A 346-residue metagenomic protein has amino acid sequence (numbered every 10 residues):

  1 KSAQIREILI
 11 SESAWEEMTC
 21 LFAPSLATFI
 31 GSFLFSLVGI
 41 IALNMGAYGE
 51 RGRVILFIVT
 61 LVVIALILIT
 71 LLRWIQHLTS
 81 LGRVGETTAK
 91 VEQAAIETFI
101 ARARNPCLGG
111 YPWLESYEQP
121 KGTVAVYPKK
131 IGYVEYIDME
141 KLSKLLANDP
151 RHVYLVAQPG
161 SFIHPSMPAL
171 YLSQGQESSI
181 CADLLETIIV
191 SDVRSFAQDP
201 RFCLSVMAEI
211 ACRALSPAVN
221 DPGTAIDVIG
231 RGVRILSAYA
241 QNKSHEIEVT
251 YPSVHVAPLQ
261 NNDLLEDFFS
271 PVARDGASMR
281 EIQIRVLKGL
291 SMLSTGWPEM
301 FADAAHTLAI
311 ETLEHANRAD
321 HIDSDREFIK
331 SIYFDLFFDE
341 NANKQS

Functional and structural regions predicted by a protein language model:
K1-I10: Extracellular/lumenal glycan-associated surfaces
S11-P24: Short, intrinsically disordered, charge-balanced linker/junction segments flanking boundaries in proteins
A23-F33: Select subsegments of transmembrane alpha-helices in polytopic membrane proteins, especially boundary-proximal
G31-G82: Transmembrane helix-loop junctions at the membrane interface of multipass transporters and ion channels
E50, F57, L72-Y154, Q158 (+2 more regions): Short basic (Lys/Arg) and small-residue
